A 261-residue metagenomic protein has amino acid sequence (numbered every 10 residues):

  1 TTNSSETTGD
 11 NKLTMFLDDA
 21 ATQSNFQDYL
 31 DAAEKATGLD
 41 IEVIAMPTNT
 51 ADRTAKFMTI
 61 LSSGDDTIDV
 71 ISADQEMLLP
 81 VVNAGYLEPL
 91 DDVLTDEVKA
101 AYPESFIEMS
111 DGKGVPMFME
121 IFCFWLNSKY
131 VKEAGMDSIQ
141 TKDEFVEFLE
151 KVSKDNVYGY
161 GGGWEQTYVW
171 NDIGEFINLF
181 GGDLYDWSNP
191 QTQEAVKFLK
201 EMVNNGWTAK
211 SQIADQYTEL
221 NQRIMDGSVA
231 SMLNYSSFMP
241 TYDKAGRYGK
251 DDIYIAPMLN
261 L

Functional and structural regions predicted by a protein language model:
T1-L79, A84-Y86, T95-V98, S138 (+2 more regions): Conserved N-terminal structural module of periplasmic/extracytoplasmic solute-binding proteins
F16-D19, G114-M119, N127, A134 (+3 more regions): Short beta-strand->loop
D18, M46, K197-L261: Extracytoplasmic/periplasmic substrate-binding proteins
M46-K56, E76, K142-E144, S211-Q222: Short helix-initiation/N-cap motifs at beta->coil->alpha
T54-D66, N83-A84, Y130-V131, E150-K151 (+2 more regions): Short helices/loops that flank or line small-molecule/ion binding pockets
D74-C123, D137, V146, D172 (+1 more regions): Hinge/lid segment of periplasmic solute-binding proteins
E88-E104, D137, N178-E201, K244-R247 (+1 more regions): Short, solvent-exposed loop/beta-turn-alpha elements that line the ligand-binding surface or hinge of extracytoplasmic
V146-S153, Y185-A214: Glycine-centered hinge/linker elements that transmit conformational signals in sensory and ligand-binding systems
